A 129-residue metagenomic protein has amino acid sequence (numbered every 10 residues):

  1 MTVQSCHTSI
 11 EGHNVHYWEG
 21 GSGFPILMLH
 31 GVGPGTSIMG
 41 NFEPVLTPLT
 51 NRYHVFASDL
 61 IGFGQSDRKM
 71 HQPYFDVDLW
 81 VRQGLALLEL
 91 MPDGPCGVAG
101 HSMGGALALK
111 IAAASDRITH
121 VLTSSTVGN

Functional and structural regions predicted by a protein language model:
M1-N14: N-terminal cap/lid segment of alpha/beta-hydrolase-fold proteins
C6, M28, F56, A99 (+1 more regions): Conserved Rossmann-like nucleotide-binding pocket used by diverse enzymes that bind dinucleotide cofactors
H13-Q65: Conserved HGGG/HGGXW glycine-rich cap/lid loop of the alpha/beta-hydrolase fold
G33, M70-P73, V127-G128: Flexible, active-site-proximal loop/turn residues at the rims of small-molecule/cofactor binding pockets and catalytic
G35, P48, L90, K110 (+1 more regions): Active-site catalytic microenvironments for nucleophilic, acid-base chemistry
N41-P44, M70-P73, A112-A114: Short, glycine/charged-enriched secondary-structure capping and boundary segments
T47, A57-A99: Active-site loop/oxyanion-hole signature of alpha/beta-hydrolase fold enzymes
D93-N129: Conserved hydrolase catalytic core segment
